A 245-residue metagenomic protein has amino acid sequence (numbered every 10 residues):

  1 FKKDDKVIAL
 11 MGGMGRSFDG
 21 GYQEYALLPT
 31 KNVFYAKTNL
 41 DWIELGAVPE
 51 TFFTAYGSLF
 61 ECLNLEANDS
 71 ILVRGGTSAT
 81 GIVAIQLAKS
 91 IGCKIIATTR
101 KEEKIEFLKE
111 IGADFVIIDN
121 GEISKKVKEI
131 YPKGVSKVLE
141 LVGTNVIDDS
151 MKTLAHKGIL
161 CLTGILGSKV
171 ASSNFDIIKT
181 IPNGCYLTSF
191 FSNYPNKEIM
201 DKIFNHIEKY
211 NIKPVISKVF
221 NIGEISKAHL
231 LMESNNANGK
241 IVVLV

Functional and structural regions predicted by a protein language model:
F1-G13: A glycine-/small-residue-rich N-terminal strand-loop-strand element that serves as the cofactor-binding glycine loop
K6, A47-G121: Mid-domain Rossmann-like dinucleotide-binding core that forms the NAD(H)/NADP(H) cofactor-binding site
L10-G75: NAD(P)H dinucleotide-binding glycine-rich loop of Rossmann-like/cofactor-binding domains, especially the beta1-alpha1
M11-G13, N145-I212, V245: Glycine-rich phosphate-binding loop and adjacent beta-alpha segment of Rossmann(oid) nucleotide-cofactor-binding
Y22, R100-F107, A171-D176: Short, glycine/polar-rich helix-capping loops at beta-to-alpha or helix-loop-helix junctions that flank or form
E122-K133: Short amphipathic alpha-helix with an adjacent loop that forms part of the alpha/beta core around
N196-V245: C-terminal hydrophobic helical "lid"/dimerization subdomain of Rossmann-like NAD(P)H-dependent oxidoreductases
